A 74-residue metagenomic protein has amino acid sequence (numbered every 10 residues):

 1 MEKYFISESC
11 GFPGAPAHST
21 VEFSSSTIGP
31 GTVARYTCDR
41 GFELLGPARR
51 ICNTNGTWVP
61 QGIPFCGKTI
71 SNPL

Functional and structural regions predicted by a protein language model:
M1-L74: Conserved N-terminal submotifs of small, disulfide-stabilized extracellular modules
